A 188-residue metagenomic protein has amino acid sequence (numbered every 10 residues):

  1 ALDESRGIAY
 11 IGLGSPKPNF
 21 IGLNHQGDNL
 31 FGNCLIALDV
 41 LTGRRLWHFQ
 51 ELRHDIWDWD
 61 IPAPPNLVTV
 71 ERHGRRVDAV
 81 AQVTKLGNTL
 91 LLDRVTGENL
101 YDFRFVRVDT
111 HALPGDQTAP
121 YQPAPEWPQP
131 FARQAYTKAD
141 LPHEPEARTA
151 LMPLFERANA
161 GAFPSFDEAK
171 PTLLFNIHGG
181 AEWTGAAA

Functional and structural regions predicted by a protein language model:
A1-A188: Beta-sheet-rich non-transmembrane sensory/scaffold domains
